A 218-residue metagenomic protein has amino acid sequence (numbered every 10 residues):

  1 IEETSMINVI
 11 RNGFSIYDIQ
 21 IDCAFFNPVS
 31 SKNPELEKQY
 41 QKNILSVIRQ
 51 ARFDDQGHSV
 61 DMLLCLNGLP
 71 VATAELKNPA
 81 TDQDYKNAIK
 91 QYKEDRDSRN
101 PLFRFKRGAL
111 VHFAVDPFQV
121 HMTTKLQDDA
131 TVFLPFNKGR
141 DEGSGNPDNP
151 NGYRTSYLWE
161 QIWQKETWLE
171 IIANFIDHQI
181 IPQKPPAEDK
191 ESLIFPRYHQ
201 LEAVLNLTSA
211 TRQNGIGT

Functional and structural regions predicted by a protein language model:
I1-T218: ATP-dependent helicase/translocase motor core
